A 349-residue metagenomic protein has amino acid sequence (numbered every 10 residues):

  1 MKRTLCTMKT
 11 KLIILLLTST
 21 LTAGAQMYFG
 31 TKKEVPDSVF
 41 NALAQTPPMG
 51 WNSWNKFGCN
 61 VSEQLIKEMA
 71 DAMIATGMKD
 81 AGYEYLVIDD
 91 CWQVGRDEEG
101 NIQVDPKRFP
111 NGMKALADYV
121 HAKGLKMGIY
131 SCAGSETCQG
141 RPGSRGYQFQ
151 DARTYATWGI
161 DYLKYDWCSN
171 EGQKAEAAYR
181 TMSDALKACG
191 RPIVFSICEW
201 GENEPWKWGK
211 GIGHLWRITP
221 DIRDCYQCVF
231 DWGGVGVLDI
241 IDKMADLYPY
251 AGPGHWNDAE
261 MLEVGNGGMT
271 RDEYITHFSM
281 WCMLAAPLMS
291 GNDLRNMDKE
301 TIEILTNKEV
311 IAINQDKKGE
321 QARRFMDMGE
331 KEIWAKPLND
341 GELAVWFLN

Functional and structural regions predicted by a protein language model:
M1-M27: Bacterial Sec-dependent N-terminal signal peptides
Q26-K67, A72: N-terminal module-boundary/linker segments of secreted carbohydrate-active enzymes
Q45-M49, K79-Y85, H121-G128, W158-L163 (+3 more regions): Loop/turn elements at helix/coil->beta-strand transitions in domains of secreted/extracellular proteins
W54-K56, C91, C132-E136, C168-N170 (+3 more regions): Active-site beta-loop-alpha junctions enriched in small/polar residues
M69-G172: Aromatic-lined carbohydrate-binding/catalytic grooves of carbohydrate-active enzymes
Y147-Q150, V194-D293: Glycan-recognition surfaces
I275, W281-L284, M289-G291, D327-N349: Carbohydrate-binding surface patches
T276-M326: Catalytic cores of secreted or luminal carbohydrate-active enzymes
